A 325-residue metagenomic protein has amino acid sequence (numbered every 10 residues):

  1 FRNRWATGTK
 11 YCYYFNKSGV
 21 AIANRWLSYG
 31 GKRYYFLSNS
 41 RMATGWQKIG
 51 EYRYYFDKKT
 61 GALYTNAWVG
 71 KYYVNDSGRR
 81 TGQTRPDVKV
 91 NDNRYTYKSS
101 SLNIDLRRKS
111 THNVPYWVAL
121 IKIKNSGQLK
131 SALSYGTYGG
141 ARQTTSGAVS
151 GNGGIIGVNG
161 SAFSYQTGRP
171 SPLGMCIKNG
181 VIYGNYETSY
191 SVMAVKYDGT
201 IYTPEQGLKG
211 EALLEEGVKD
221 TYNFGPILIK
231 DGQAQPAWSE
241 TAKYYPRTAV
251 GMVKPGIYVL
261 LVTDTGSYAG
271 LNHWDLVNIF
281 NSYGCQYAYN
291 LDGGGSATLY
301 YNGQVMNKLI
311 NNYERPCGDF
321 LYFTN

Functional and structural regions predicted by a protein language model:
F1-D87: Extracellular adhesion/carbohydrate-binding repeat motifs centered on closely spaced tryptophans
K17, S38, D57-K58, N75-S77 (+6 more regions): Short acidic-glycine loop/turn motifs at beta-strand connectors
R85-N185: Zymogen propeptides
N91-N93, F163-E240: Active-site-adjacent helix-turn-beta-strand microarchitecture at beta-sheet edges that either contains or buttresses
K122-I123, G157-A162, Q206, V262-T265 (+1 more regions): Active-site-proximal beta-strand/loop segments in catalytic clefts of secreted hydrolases
L133-G140, Q206-A212, T263-S267: Short, solvent-exposed aromatic-acidic interface loops
I155-N159, V192-A194, Y202-T203, G251 (+2 more regions): Structural recognition of the beta-strand scaffold that forms the well-ordered cores of secreted hydrolase catalytic
T167-E187, Q235-Q286, S296-N325: Conserved, well-ordered active-site substructure
